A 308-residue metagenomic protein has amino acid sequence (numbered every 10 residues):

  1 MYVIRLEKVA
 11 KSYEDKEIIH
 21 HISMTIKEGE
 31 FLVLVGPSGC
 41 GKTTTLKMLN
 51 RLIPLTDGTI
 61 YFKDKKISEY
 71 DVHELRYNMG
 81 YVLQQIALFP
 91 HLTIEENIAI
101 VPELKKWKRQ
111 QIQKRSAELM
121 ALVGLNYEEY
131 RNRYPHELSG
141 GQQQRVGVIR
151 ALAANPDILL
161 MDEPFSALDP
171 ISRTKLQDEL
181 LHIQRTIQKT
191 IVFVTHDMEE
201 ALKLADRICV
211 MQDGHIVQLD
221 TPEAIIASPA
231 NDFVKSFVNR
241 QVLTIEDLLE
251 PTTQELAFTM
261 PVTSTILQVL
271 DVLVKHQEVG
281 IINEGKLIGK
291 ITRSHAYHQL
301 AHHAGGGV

Functional and structural regions predicted by a protein language model:
N50: Helix-to-loop junction immediately C-terminal to a conserved catalytic motif
I94-E103, Q113, A117: Short helical segment in ABC ATPase nucleotide-binding domains corresponding to the A-loop/adjacent helical element
R133-L138, Q142: Conserved ABC ATPase signature
N155: Conserved catalytic motifs of ABC-family nucleotide-binding domains
L219-D220, S228, K290: ABC ATPase "signature
A257-K286, I291-V308: The conserved cystathionine-beta-synthase
